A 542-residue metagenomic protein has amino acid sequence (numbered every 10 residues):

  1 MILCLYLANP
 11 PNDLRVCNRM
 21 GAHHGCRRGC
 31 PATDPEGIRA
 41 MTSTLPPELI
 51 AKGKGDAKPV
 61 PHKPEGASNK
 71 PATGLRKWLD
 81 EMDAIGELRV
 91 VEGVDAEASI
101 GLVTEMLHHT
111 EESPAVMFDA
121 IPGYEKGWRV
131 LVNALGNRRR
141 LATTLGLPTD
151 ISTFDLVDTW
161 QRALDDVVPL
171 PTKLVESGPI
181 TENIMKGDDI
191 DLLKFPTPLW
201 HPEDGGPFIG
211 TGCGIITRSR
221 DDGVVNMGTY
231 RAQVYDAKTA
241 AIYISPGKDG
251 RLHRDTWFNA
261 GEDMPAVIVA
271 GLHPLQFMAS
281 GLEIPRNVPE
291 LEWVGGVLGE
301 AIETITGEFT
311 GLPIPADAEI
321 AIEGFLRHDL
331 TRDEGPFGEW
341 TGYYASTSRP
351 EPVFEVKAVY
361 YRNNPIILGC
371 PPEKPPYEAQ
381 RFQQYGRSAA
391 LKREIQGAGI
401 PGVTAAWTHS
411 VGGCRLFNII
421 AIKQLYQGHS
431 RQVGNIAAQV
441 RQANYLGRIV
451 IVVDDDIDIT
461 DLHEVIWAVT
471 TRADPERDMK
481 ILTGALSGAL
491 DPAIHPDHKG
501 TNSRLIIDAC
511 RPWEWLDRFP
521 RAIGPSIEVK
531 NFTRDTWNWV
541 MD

Functional and structural regions predicted by a protein language model:
M1-L3, L7-P10, G37, M41 (+2 more regions): Terminal low-complexity, poorly structured segments
I2, P11, E36, K52 (+1 more regions): Charged/polar low-complexity intrinsically disordered segments
L3-L7, L14, R19, H24 (+2 more regions): Short hydrophobic targeting helices and cationic amphipathic motifs that mediate membrane/organellar targeting
A8, A22, A32-T33, A40-T44 (+2 more regions): Ala/Thr-enriched low-complexity intrinsically disordered regions
G25-C26, I38, P64: Compositionally biased, intrinsically disordered low-complexity segments enriched in polar/proline residues
T42-K54, K58-V353, K357-D542: Extended, highly charged
